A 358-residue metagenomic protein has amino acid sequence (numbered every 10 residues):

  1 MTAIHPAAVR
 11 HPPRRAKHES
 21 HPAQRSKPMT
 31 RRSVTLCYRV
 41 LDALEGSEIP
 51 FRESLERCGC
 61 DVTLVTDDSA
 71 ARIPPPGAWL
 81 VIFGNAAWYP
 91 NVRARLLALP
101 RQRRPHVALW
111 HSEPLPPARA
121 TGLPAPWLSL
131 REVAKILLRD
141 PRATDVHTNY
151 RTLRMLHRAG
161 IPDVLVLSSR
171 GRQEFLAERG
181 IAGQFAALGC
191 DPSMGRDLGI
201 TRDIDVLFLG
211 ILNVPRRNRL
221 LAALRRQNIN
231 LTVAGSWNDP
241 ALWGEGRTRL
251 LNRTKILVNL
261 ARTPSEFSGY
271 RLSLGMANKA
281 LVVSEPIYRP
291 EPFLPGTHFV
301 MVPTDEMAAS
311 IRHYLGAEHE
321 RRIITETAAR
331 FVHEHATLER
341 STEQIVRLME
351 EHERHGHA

Functional and structural regions predicted by a protein language model:
T2-I4: Intrinsic disorder/low-complexity segments enriched in small, polar and charged residues
P6, P12, E19-P22: Short hydrophobic alpha-helical segments enriched in small aliphatic residues
K17-E19, K27: Intrinsically disordered, low-complexity polyampholyte segments enriched for Lys and acidic residues
R25-G77, F83-P100, H106-A125, S129-G296 (+1 more regions): Nucleotide-sugar donor-binding catalytic core of glycosyltransferases
P303-E320: C-terminal "capping" alpha-helix adjacent to the active site of nucleotide-linked donor transferases in cell-envelope
L315-M349: A charged, aromatic-enriched C-terminal amphipathic alpha-helix characteristic of glycosyltransferases across folds
E350-A358: Generic C-terminal helix-cap and adjacent flexible tail
